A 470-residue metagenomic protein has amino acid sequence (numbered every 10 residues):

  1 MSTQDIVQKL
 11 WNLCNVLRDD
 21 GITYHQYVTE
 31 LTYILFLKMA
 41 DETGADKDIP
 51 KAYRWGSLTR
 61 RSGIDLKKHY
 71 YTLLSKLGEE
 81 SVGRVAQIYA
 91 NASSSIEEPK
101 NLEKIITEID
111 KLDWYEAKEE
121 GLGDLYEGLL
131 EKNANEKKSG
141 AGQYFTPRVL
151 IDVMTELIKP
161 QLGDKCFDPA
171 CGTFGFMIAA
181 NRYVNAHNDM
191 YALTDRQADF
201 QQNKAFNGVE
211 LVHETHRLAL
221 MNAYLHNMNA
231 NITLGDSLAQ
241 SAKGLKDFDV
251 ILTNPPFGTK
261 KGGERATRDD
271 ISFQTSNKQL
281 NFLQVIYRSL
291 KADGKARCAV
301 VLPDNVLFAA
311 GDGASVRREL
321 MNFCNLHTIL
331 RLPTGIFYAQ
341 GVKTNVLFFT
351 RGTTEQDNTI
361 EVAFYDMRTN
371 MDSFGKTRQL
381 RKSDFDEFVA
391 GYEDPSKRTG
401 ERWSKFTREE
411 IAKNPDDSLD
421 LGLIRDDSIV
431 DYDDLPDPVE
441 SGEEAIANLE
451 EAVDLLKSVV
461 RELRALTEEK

Functional and structural regions predicted by a protein language model:
M1-L162, N231-A242, R331-G335, T359-R368 (+2 more regions): Non-catalytic, mostly N-terminal accessory regions of nucleic-acid modification and defense proteins
W11, D199, N227-I232, G262-T267 (+4 more regions): Short acidic (Asp/Glu) and glycine-rich catalytic loops that position anionic groups and cofactors
Y27, L211-H216, S276-F349: Conserved Class I SAM-dependent methyltransferase catalytic core
Y115, A170, G208-E210, S272-S276 (+6 more regions): Hydrophobic alpha-helical scaffolding
G140-T253, G258-K260, T267-D269, Q274-S276 (+4 more regions): Conserved S-adenosyl-L-methionine
Y224, P256, K260, R288-K291 (+11 more regions): Hydrophobic alpha-helix feature that most strongly marks membrane-spanning transmembrane helices and their immediate
G244-L245, A339-V342, N358: Short glycine/proline-enriched turns and hinge-like loops at secondary-structure junctions
V342-V346, G375-K376, F385, W403: Short hydrophobic/aromatic beta-strand or adjacent loop that forms the aromatic wall/cage of a ligand/substrate-binding
